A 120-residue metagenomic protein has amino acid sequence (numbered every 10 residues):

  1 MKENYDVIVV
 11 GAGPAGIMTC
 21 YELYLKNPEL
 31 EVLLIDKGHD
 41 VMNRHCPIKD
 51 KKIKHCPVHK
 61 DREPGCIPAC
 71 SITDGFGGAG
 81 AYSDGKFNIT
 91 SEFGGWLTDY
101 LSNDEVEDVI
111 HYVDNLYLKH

Functional and structural regions predicted by a protein language model:
K2-A15, L33-I35: Beta1/beta-strand and adjacent pyrophosphate-binding region of the FAD-binding site in flavoprotein oxidoreductases
C20, Y24-L25: Gly/Ala-rich phosphate-binding loop of Rossmann-like dinucleotide-binding domains, activating on the conserved
N27-V32: A generic structural motif
K37-H120: Conserved N-terminal/central alpha/beta ligand/cofactor-binding core
